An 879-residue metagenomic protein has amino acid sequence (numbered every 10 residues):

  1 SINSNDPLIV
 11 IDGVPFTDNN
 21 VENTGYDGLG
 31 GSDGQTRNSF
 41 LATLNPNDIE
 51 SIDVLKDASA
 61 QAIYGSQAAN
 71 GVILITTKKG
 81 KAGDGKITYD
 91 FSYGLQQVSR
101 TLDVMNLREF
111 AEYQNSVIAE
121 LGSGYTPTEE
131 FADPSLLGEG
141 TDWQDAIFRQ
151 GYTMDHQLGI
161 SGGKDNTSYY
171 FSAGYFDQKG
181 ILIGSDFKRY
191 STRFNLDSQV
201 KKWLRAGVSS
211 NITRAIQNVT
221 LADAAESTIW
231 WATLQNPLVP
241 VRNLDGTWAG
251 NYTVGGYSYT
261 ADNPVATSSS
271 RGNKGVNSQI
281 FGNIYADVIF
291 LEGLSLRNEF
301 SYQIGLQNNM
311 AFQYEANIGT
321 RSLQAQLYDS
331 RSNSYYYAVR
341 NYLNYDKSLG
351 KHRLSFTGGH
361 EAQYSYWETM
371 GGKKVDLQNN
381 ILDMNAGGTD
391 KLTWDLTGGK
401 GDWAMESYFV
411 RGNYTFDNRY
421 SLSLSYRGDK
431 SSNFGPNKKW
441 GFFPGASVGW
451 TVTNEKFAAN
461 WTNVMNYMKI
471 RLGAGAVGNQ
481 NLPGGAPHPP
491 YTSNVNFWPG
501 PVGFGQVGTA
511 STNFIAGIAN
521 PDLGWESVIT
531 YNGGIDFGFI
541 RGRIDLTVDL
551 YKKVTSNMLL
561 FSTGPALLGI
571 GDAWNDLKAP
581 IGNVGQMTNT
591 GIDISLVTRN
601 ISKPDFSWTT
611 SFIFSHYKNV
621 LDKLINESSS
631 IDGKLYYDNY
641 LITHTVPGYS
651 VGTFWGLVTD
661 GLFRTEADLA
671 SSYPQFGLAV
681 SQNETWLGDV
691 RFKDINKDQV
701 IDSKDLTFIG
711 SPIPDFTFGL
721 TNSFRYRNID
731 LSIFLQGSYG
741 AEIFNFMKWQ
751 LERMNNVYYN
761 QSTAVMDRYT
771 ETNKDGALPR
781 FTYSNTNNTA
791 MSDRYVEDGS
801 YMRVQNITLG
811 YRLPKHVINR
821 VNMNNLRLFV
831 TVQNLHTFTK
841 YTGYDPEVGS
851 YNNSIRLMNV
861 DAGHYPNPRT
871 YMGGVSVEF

Functional and structural regions predicted by a protein language model:
I2-N3, F16-D18, A58-I63, G80-G83 (+11 more regions): Short beta-strands and strand-coil junctions in structured, solvent-facing domains, enriched
I2-N3, P7, T17-N45, G71 (+7 more regions): Residues embedded in well-ordered regular secondary structure
G13, I52, I73-I75: Non-catalytic regulatory/gating segments with a bias toward low-complexity or hydrophobic composition
P46-L55: Phosphoinositide-dependent membrane-docking surfaces
Q97-T126, T213-V254, A362-I381, M468-G503 (+4 more regions): A surface-exposed, glycine/aromatic-enriched loop/edge motif typical of exported proteins
Y125-E130, P134-L136, R321, Q506-A516 (+6 more regions): Surface-exposed, extracytoplasmic segments of Gram-negative outer-membrane nutrient-acquisition systems
D145-T220, W231, V239-V241, I280-N283 (+1 more regions): Transmembrane beta-barrel wall of Gram-negative outer-membrane proteins
M154, R189, N195-L204, S209-R214 (+5 more regions): Extracellular/periplasmic, surface-exposed regions of secreted and cell-surface proteins
